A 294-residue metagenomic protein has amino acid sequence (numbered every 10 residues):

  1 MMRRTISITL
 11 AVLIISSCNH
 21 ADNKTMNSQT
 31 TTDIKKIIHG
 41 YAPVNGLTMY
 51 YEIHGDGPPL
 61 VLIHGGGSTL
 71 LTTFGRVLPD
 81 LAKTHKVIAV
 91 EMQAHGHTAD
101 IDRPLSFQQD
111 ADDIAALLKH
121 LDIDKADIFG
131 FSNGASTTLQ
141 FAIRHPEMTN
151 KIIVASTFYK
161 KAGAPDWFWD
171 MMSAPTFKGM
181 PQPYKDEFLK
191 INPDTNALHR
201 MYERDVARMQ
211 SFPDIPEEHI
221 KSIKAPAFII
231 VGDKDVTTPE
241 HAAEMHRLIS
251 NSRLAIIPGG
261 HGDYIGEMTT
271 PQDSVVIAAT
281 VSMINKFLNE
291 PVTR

Functional and structural regions predicted by a protein language model:
R4-I6, I14-L60, T84-H85, S282 (+1 more regions): Alpha/beta-hydrolase fold catalytic core
L47-H97: Conserved HGGG/HGGXW glycine-rich cap/lid loop of the alpha/beta-hydrolase fold
A89-F129, P271-A278: Active-site loop/oxyanion-hole signature of alpha/beta-hydrolase fold enzymes
S136-R144, N150-Y184: Flexible "cap/lid" loop of the alpha/beta hydrolase fold
E203-H219, D233: Active-site nucleophile elbow and catalytic-triad environment of alpha/beta-hydrolase enzymes
I223, I229-V231: Short beta-strand/loop motif that positions the catalytic acidic residue of the alpha/beta-hydrolase fold
V236-H241: Conserved alpha/beta-hydrolase "acid-adjacent" motif
P258-R294: Catalytic active-site module of serine/aspartate enzymes centered on a nucleophile-bearing elbow/loop
